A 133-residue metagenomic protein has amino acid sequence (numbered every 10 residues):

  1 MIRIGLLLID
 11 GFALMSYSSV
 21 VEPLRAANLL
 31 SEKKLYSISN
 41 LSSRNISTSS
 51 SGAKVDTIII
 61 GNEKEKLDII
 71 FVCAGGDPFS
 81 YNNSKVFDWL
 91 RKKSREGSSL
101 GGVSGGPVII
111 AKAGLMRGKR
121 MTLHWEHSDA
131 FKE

Functional and structural regions predicted by a protein language model:
M1-L100, V108-G114: Extended, subdomain-level signal for the structured scaffold at the beginning of enzyme domains
L100-G101, T122: Structural detector of well-ordered beta-strand residues that form the stable sheet scaffold of enzyme domains
M116-E133: A conserved active-site-flanking secondary-structure segment within enzyme catalytic domains
